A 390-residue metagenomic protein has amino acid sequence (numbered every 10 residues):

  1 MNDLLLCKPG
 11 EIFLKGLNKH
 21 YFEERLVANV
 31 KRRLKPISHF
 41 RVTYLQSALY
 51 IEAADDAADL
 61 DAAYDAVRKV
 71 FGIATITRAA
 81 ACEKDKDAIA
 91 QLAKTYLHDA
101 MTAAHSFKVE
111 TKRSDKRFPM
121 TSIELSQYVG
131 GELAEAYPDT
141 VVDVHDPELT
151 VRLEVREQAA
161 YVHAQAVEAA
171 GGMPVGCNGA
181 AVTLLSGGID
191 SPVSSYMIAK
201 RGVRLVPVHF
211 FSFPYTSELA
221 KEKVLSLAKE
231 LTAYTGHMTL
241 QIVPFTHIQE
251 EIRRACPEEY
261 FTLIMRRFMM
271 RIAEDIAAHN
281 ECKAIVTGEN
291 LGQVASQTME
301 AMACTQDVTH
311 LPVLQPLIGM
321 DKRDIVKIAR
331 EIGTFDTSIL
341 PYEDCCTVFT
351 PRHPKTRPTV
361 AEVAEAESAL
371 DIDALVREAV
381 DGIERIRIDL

Functional and structural regions predicted by a protein language model:
M1-V182, P192-M238, D307, K355-V360 (+2 more regions): RNA-binding accessory domains that recognize and position tRNA/RNA substrates
G131-L133, A166, G172-N178, F245 (+2 more regions): Active-site adenylate/phosphate-handling loop in enzymes that bind or generate adenylated species
T183, P207-H209, I242, T287 (+1 more regions): Structural beta-sheet core signal
G188: Conserved G/P- and acidic residue-centered "switch" motifs that form tight phosphate/ATP-binding loops in soluble
A228-A255, D344: A conserved beta-strand->alpha-helix junction
G333-P341: A short alpha-helix-loop-beta-strand transition element characteristic of N-terminal alpha/beta dinucleotide-binding
L340-L390: The feature marks non-catalytic terminal segments
